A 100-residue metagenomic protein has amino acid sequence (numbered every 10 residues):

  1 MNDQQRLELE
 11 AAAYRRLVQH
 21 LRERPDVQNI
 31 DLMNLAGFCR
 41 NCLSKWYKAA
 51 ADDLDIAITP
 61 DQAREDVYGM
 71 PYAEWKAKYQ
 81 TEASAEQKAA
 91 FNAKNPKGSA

Functional and structural regions predicted by a protein language model:
M1-A100: Domain-level signature for proteins that mediate thiol-based redox and metal-cofactor handling
